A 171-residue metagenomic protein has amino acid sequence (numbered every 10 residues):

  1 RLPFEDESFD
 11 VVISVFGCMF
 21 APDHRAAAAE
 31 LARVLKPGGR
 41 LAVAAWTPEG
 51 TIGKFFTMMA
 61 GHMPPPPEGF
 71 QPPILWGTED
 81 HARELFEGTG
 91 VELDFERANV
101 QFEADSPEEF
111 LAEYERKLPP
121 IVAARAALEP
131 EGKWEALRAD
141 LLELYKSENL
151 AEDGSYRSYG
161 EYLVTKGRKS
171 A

Functional and structural regions predicted by a protein language model:
R1-V12: A short acidic, Gly/Pro-enriched loop at the edge of an enzyme's catalytic core that lines a small-molecule cofactor
E5, A44, D94-E96: Solvent-exposed beta-strand sheet faces enriched in polar/charged residues
E5-D6, D23, T78: Acidic/polar helix N-cap motif
D10-R25, T47: A short SAM/SAH-binding and catalytic strip from SAM-dependent methyltransferases
P22, K36, E87: Short conserved AdoMet
R25-R40: A short glycine-rich, Lys/Arg-flanked "PGG" loop and its adjoining helix->strand segment in the class I
R40-P65: Conserved class I S-adenosyl-L-methionine
M63-P64, F70, I74-A171: Conserved Class I S-adenosyl-L-methionine
